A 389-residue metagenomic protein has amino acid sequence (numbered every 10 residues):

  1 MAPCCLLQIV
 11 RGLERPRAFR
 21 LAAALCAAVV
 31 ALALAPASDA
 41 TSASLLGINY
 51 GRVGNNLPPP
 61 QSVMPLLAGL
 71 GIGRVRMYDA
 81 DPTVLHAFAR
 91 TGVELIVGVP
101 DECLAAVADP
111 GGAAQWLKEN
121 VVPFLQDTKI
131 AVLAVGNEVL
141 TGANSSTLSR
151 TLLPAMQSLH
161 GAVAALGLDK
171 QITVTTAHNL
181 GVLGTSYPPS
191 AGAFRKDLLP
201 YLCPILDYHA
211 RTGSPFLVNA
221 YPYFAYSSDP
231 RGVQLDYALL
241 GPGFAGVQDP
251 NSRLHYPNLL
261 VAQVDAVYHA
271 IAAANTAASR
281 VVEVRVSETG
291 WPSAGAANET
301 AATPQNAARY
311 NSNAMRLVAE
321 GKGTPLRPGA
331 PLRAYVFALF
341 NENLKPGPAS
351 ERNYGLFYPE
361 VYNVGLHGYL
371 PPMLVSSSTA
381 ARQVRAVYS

Functional and structural regions predicted by a protein language model:
M1-G47, S376-S389: Terminal membrane/secretory targeting segments in land-plant proteins
I9-G12, P16-A18, M64, M156-G161 (+3 more regions): Substrate-binding and catalytic surfaces of secreted/luminal carbohydrate-active proteins
S44-P58, A106-A108, A191-R195: Active-site mouth loops of central-metabolism enzymes
L45-N49, G73-Y78, E94-V99, K129-G136 (+5 more regions): Structural recognition of the beta-strand scaffold that forms the well-ordered cores of secreted hydrolase catalytic
G51-L67, G111-P123, P200-Y201: Short, acidic/polar
R52-G54, D79-D81, D101-C103, V139 (+4 more regions): Active-site-proximal loop/turn and secondary-structure-junction residues that shape catalytic pockets, frequently
Q61-T83, E94: Catalytic domains of carbohydrate-active enzymes, especially glycoside hydrolases
L85-D197: Substrate-binding cleft of extracellular glycoside hydrolase catalytic domains
